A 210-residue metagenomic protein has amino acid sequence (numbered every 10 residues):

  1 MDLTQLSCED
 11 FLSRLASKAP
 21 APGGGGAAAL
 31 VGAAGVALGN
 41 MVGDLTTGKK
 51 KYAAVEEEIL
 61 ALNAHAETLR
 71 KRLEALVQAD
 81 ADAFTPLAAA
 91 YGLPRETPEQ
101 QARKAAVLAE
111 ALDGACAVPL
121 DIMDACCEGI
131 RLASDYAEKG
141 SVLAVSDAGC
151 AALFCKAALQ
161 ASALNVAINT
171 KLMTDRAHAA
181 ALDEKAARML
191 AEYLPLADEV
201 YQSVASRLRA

Functional and structural regions predicted by a protein language model:
L3-A21: Short, hydrophobic/aliphatic alpha-helical segments
F11, A34-M41, A83, I122-L132 (+3 more regions): Amphipathic, well-ordered alpha-helical segments in soluble domains
S17-L38, A144-S162: Conserved phosphate/anionic-ligand binding catalytic regions in large, soluble enzymes, centered on
L30-A34, L62, L69-L76, A115-A125 (+6 more regions): Amphipathic alpha-helix face/heptad-repeat signature
M41-A53: Transmembrane signal-anchor/signal-peptide helices with a preference for the extracytoplasmic
K50-A89, M189, L196: A structural-propensity feature for long, helix-poor, extended segments
D80, F84-L153, A157: Amphipathic alpha-helical interface segments
G129-L132, A144-V204, A210: Preference for long, well-ordered alpha-helical segments
